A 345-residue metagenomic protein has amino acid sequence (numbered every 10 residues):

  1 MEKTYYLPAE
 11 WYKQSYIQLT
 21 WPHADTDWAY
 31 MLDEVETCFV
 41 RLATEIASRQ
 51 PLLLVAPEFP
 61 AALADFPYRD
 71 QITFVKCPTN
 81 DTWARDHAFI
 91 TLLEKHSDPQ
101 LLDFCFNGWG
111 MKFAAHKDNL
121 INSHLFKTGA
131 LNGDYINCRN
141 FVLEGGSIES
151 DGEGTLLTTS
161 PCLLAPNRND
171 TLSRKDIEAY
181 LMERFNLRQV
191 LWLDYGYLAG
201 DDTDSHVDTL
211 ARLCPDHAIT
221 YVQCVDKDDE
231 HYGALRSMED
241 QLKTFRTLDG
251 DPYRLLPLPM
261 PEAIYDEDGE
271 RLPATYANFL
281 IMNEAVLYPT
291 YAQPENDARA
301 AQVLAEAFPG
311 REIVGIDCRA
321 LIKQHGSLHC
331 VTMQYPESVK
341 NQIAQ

Functional and structural regions predicted by a protein language model:
M1-Q345: The feature marks the mature, well-folded catalytic cores of soluble enzymes
